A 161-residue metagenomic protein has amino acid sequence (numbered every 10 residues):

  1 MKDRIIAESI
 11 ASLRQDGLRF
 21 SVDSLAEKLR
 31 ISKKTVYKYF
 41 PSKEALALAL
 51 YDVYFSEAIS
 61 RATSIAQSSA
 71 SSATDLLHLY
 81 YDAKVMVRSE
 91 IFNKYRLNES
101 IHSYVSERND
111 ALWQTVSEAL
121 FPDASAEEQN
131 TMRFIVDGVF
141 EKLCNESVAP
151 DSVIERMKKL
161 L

Functional and structural regions predicted by a protein language model:
R4, E8, S12-A45, A49: Helix-turn-helix
E8-Q15, R61-S68, I135-E146: Solvent-exposed, amphipathic alpha-helical segments
E44-E57, I91, R108: Alpha-helical DNA-contacting segments of helix-turn-helix folds
A47, H78-Y81, S117, I154-L161: Hydrophobic core segments within long, regular secondary-structure runs in both alpha- and beta-rich folds
A49, T63-V87: Hydrophobic alpha-helical connector segments
R88-Y95: Alpha-helical transmembrane segments that serve as single-pass membrane anchors or pore-forming helices in small
S100-N130: Amphipathic alpha-helical packing segments from all-alpha helical-bundle domains
W113, D123-L160: Hydrophobic alpha-helical segments that form the core of small-molecule binding pockets and/or dimer interfaces
